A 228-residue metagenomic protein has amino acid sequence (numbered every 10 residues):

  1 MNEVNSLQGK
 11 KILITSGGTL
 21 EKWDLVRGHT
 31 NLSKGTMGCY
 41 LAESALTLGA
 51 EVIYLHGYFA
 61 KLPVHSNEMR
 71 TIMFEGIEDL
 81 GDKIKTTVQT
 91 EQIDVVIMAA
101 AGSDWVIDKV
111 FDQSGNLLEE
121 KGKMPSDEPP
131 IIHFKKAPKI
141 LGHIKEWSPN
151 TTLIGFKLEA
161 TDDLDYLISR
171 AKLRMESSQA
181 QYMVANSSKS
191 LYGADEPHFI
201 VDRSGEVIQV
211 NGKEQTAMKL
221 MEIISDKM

Functional and structural regions predicted by a protein language model:
M1-M228: A cross-family phosphate/adenosyl-ligand binding-site feature
